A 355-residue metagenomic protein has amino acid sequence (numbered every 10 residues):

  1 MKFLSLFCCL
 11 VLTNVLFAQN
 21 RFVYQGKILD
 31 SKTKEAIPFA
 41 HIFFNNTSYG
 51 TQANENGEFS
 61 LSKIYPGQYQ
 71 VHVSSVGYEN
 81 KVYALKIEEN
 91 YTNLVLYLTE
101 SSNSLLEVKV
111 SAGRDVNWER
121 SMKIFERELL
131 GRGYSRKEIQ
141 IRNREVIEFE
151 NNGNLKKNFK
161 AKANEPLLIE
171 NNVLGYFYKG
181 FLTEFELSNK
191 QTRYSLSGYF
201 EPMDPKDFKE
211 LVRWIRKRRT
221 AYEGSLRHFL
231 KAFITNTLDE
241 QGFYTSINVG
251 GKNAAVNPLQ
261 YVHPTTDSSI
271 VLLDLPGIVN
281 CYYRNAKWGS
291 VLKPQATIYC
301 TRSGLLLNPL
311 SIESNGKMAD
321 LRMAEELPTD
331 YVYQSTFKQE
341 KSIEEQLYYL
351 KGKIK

Functional and structural regions predicted by a protein language model:
M1-Q25: Bacterial Sec-dependent N-terminal signal peptides
F22-D30, G57-F59, L96, E107-V108: A short, amphipathic beta-strand motif
Y24, S31-N46: Short, ordered, surface-exposed loop/turn motifs in non-cytosolic proteins
A40-F44, V71, V110: Hydrophobic beta-strand segments
F44, H72-Y83: A short, solvent-exposed loop/turn motif at the edges and junctions of modular extracellular/periplasmic domains
T47-E58: Short, acidic Ser/Thr/Gly-rich low-complexity loop/linker segments typical of extracellular and cell-surface proteins
T51-Q52, E79-L94: Structured interaction patches on ligand/partner-binding surfaces of diverse proteins
Y97-K355: Surface-exposed, low-complexity/disordered segments and acidic/polar micro-motifs at processing/linker regions
